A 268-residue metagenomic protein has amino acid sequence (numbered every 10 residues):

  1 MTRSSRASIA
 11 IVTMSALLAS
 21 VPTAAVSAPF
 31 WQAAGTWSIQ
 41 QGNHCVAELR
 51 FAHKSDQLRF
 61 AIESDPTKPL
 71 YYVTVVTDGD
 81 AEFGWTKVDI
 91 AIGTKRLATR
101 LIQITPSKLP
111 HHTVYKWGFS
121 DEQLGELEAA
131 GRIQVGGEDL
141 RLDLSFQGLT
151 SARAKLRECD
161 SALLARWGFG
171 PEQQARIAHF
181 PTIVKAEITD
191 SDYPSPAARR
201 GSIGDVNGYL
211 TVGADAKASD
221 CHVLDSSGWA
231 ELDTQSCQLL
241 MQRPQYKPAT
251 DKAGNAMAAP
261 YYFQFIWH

Functional and structural regions predicted by a protein language model:
T2-V12: Bacterial N-terminal signal peptides that target proteins for export
A10-S20: Bacterial N-terminal signal peptides
V26-E82: An ectodomain-focused feature that recognizes extracytoplasmic/extracellular
T74-R100: Extended low-complexity, serine/threonine- and proline-enriched intrinsically disordered segments
L97-F146: Well-ordered alpha/beta subsegment
R153-R199, Q238-Q242: Acidic, low-complexity proline/glycine/alanine-rich linker and hinge segments
S202, K217-A249: A short, well-structured alpha-helical segment
C237-H268: Short, positively biased Gly/Pro-containing turn/loop motifs at secondary-structure boundaries
